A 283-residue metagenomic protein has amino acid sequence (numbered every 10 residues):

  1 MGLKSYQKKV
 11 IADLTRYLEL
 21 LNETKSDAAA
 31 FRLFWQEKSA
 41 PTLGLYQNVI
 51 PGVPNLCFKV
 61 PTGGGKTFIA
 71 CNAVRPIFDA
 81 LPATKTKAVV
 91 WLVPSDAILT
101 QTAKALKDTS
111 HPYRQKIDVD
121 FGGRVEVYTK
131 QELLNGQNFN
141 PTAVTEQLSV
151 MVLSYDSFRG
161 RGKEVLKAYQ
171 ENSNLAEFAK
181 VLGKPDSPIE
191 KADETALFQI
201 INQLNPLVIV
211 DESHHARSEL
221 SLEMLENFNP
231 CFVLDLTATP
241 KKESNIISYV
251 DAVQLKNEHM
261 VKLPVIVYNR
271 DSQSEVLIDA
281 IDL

Functional and structural regions predicted by a protein language model:
M1-L283: RecA-like P-loop NTPase motor core of helicase/translocase proteins
